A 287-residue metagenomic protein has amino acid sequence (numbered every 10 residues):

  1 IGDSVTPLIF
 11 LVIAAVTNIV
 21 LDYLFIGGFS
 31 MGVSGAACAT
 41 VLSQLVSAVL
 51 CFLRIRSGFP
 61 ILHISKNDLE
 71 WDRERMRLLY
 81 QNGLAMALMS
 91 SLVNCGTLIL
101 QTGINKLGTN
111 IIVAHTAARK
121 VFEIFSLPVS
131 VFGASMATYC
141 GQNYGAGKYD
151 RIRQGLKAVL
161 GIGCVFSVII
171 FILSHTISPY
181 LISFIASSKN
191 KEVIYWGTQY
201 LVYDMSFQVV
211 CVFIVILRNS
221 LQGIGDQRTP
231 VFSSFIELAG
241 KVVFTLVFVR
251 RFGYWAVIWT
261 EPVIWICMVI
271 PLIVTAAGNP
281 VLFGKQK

Functional and structural regions predicted by a protein language model:
G2-P7, A114-S178, C211-S233: Small-residue-rich hydrophobic transmembrane alpha-helices
D3, G32, L88: Conserved Sensor-2/SRH helix of P-loop NTPases
P7-N18, A36-C51, S130-G133, D204-G223 (+2 more regions): Short runs within selected transmembrane alpha-helices of multi-pass transporters and secretion channels
I13, Q81, T97, A137 (+3 more regions): ATP/adenylate-binding site constellation spanning eukaryotic-like Ser/Thr protein kinases, ABC-transporter
A14, S43-S47, C51, I55 (+2 more regions): Transmembrane helical elements of multi-pass membrane transporters/channels
V20, V49, A87-I99, G103 (+11 more regions): Hydrophobic alpha-helical segments of membrane proteins
L24-M31, S91-I124, Q142-N143, Y180-N190 (+2 more regions): Helix-terminus/linker motif at the lipid-water interface of multi-pass membrane proteins
G28-L84, C140-S206, F248-K287: Short alpha-helical transmembrane segments in multi-pass integral membrane proteins
